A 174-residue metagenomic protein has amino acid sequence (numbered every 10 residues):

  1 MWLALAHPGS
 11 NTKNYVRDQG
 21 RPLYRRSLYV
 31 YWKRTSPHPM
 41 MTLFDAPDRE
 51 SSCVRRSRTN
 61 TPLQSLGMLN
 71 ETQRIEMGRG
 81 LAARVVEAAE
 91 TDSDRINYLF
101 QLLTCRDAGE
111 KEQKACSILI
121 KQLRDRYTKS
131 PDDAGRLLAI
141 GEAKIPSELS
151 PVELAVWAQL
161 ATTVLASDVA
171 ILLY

Functional and structural regions predicted by a protein language model:
M1-D94, A143-Y174: An acidic, gly/pro-interrupted, aromatic-rich
V86-A158: C-terminal structured "cap/appendage" subdomains that terminate the fold
